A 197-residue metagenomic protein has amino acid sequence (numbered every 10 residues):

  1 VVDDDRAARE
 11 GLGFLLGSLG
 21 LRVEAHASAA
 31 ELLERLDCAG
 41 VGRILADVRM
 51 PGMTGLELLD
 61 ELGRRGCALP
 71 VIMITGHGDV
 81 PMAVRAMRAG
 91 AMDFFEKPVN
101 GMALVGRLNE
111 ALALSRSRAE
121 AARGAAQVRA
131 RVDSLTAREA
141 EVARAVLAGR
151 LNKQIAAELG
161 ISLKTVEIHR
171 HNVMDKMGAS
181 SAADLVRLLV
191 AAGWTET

Functional and structural regions predicted by a protein language model:
V1-A8, L12-L16, A29, I44 (+1 more regions): Conserved acidic segment of CheY-like receiver
A27-S28, P51-D60, G78: Acidic catalytic/metal-coordinating carboxylates
A30-E34, L56-A68, R85: Short amphipathic alpha-helix used as the core "switch/output" element in two-component signaling
A39-L45: Active-site beta3 strand of CheY-like receiver
D47, T75: Active-site residues of response regulator receiver
D79-P81, F95-N109: C-terminal output helix
H171-T197: Basic, Lys/Arg-enriched C-terminal extension of HTH/homeodomain DNA-binding domains
